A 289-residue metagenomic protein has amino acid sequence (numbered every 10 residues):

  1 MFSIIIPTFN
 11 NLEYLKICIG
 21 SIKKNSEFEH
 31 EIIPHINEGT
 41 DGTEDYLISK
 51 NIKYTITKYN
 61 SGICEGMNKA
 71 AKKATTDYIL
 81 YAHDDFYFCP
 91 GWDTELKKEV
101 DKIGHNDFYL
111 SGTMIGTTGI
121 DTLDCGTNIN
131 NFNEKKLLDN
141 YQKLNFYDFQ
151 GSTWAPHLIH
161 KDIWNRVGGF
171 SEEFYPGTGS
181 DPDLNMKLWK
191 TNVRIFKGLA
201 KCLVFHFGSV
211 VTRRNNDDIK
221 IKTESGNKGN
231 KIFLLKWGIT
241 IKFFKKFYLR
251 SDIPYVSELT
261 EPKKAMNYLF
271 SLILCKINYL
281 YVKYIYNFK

Functional and structural regions predicted by a protein language model:
F2-Y14, C18, N25-S26, H35: A conserved hydrophobic helix/loop-capping motif in glycosyltransferases and polysaccharide synthases
S21, F28, I36-D45: A conserved acidic beta->alpha catalytic loop
T57-A74: Glycine-rich, basic loop-to-helix element that forms the pyrophosphate-binding segment of sugar-nucleotide handling
I79: Short aromatic/hydrophobic "clamp" motif used to bind/position activated sugar donors
P90-N128: Conserved donor NDP-sugar-binding/catalytic core segment of glycosyltransferases
I115, Y175, K197-K220, I232: Active-site donor/metal-binding and catalytic loop motifs of nucleotide-sugar-dependent glycosylation enzymes
T127-Q150, W154: Short, flexible, basic/aromatic active-site loop/helix in glycosyltransferases
Q150-G168, E173-L203: A short, conserved alpha-helix in the catalytic core of glycosyltransferases
